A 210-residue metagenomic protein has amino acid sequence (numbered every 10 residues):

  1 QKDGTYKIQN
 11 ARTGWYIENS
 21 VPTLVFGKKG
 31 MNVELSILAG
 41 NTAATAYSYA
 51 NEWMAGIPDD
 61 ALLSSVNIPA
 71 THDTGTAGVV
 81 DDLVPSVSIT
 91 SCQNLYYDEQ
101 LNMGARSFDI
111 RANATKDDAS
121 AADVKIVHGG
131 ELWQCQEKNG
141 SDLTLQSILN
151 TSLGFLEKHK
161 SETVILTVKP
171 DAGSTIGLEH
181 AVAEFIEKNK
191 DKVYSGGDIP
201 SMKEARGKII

Functional and structural regions predicted by a protein language model:
Q1-N41: Lectin-like carbohydrate-binding module/patch detector with strong preference for beta-trefoil
N41-M103, K116-K158, T163: Long, acidic (Asp/Glu-rich), low-complexity accessory segments flanking structured domains
P69-T71, I110-N113, T167-A172, G197: Active-site-proximal beta-strand/loop segments in catalytic clefts of secreted hydrolases
M103-F108, H159-I165, K190-D191, G207-I210: Loop/turn elements at helix/coil->beta-strand transitions in domains of secreted/extracellular proteins
A105-D118, T175: Aromatic-lined carbohydrate-binding surfaces of glycoside hydrolases
D142-S152, G177-K188: Well-ordered, non-membrane alpha-helical segments in soluble/globular domains
S161-I186: Internal, conserved structured core segments that host functional sites
F185-M202: Acidic, His- and aromatic-enriched active-site or binding-groove loops in soluble protein domains that engage sugars
